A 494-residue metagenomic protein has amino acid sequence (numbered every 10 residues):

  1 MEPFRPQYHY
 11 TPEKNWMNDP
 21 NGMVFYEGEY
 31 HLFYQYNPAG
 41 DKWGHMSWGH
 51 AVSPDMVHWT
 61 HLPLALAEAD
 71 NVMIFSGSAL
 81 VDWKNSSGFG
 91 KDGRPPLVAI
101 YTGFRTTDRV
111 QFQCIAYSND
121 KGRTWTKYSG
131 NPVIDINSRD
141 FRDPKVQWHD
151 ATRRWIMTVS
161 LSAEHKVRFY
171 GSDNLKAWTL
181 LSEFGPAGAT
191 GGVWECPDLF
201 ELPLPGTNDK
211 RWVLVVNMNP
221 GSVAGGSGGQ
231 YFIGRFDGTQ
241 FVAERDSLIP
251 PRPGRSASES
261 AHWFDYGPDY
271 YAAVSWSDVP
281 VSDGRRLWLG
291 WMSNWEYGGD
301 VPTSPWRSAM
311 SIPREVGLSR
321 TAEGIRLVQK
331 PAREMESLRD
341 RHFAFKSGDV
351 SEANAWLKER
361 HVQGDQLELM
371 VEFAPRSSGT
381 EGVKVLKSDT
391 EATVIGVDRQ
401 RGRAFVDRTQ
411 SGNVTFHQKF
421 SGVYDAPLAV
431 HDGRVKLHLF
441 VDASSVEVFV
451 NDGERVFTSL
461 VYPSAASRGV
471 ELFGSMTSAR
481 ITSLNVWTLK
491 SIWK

Functional and structural regions predicted by a protein language model:
M1-P144, W148-W194, P203-Y266, V281-D283 (+4 more regions): Beta-rich carbohydrate-recognition and catalytic domains
G206, G229-K494: Beta-rich accessory regions
